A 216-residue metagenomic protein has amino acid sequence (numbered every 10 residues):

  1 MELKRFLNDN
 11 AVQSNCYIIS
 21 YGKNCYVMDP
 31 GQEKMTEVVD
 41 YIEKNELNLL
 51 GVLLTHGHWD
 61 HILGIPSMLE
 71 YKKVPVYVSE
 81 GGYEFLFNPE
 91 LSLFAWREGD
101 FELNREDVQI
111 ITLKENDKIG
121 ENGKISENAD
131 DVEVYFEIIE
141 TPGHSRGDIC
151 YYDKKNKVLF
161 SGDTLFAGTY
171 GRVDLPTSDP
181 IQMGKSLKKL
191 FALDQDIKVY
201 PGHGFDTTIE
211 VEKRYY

Functional and structural regions predicted by a protein language model:
M1-N45, C150-G162: Conserved beta-strand hairpin/beta-sheet module of binuclear metal-dependent hydrolase folds, prominently
E2, N48-L49, Q195: Short loop/turn motifs at secondary-structure junctions
L7-D9, I110, E140-P142: Short Gly/Pro-enriched turn/cap motifs at secondary-structure boundaries
K23, Q32-E33, W59, G147 (+2 more regions): Short, glycine/acidic-enriched loop or turn micro-motifs at the edges of active sites
C25-D29, G51-L53, I138-E140: Short catalytic-loop micro-motif centered on adjacent basic/acidic residues
Y26, L53, V76, V158-F160 (+1 more regions): Residue-level marker for buried hydrophobic side chains located in beta-strands that build the well-ordered beta-sheet
E33, D40-V132, Y215: Active-site HxH/HxHxD metal-binding segment of metal-dependent hydrolases
S92-A95, I125, D131-Y216: Metallo-beta-lactamase
